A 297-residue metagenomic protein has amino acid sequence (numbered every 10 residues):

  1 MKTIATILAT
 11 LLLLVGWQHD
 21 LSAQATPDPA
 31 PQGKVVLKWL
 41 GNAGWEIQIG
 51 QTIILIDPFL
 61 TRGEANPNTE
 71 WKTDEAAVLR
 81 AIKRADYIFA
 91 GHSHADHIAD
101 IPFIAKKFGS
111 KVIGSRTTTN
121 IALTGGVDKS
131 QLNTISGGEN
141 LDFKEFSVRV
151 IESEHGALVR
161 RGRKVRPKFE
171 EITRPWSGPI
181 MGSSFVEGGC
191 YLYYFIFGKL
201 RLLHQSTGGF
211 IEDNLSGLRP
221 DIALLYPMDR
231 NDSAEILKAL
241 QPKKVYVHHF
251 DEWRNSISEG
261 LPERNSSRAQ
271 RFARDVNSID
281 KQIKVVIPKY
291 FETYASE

Functional and structural regions predicted by a protein language model:
K2-A9: Sec-dependent signal peptide recognition, specifically the positively charged N-region followed immediately by
A5, L14-I54, L60-E64, N68-T73 (+1 more regions): Zn-dependent metallo-beta-lactamase
T10, L21, E170-I172: Cleavable N-terminal signal peptides
A30, Q51-A90, H94, A99-K106 (+3 more regions): Pre-active-site segment of Zn-dependent metallo-hydrolases
A30-V35, Q48-I54, N140-R149, I196-L202 (+1 more regions): Beta-strand-turn-beta hairpins that frame and shape the catalytic cleft of phosphate-ester-processing enzymes
I56-D57, A85-S93, I113-R116, L203-G208 (+3 more regions): Active-site neighborhood of phospho(di)ester-bond hydrolases with catalytic His/Asp-centered motifs
L123-N140, K238-E297: Binuclear metal-ion centers of metallo-dependent hydrolases, dominated by the metallo-beta-lactamase
R174-L240: Active-site-proximal loop/helix segments of hydrolase catalytic cores
